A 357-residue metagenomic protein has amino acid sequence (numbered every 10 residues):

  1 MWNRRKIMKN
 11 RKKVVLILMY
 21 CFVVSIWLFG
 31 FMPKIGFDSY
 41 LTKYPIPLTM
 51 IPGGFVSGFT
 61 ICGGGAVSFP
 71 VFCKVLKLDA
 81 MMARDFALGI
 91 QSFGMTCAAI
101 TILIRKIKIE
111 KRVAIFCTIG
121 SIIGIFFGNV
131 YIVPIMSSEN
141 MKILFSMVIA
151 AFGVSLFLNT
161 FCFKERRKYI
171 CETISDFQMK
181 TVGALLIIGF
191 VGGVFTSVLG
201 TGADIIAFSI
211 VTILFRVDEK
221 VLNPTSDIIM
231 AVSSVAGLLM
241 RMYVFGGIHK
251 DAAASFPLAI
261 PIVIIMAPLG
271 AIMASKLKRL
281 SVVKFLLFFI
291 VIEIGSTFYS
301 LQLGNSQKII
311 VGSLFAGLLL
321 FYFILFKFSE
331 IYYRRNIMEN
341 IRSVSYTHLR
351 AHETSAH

Functional and structural regions predicted by a protein language model:
M1-G53, K74, A80, I104-G192 (+3 more regions): Juxtamembrane transmembrane-helix boundary motif
I51-I61, G189-G200: Transmembrane alpha-helix interface/packing and boundary motifs in multi-pass membrane proteins, characterized by
S57, G94, A98, S121 (+2 more regions): Residue-level signal for conserved functional micro-sites within the alpha-helical transmembrane segments of Major
T60-F69, V198-F208: Transmembrane helix boundary and interhelical junction motifs in multipass membrane proteins
A66-E110: Juxtamembrane transmembrane-helix termini in multi-pass membrane transport proteins
S68-M82, I206-V221: Interfacial segments of multi-pass membrane proteins
R84-S92, N223-S234, I290: Transmembrane helix-bundle signature of multi-pass membrane transporters/permeases
T347-T354: Conserved small/polar residues in nucleotide/adenosyl-binding loops
